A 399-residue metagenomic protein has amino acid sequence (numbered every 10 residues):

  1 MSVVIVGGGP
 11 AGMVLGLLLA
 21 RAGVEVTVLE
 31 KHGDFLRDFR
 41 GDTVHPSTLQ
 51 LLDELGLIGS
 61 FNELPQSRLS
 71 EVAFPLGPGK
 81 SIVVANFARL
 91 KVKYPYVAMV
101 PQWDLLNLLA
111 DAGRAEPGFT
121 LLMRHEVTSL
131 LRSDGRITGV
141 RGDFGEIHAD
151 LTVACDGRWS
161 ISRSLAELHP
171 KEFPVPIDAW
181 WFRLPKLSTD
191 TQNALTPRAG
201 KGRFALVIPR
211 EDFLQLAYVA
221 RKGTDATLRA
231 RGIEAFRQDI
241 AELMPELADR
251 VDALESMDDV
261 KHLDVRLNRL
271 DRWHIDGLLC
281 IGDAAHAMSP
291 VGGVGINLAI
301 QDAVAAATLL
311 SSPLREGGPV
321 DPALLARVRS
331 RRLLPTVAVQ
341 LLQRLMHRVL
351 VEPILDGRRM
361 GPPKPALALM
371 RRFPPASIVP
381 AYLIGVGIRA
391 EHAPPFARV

Functional and structural regions predicted by a protein language model:
M1-A11: Beta1/beta-strand and adjacent pyrophosphate-binding region of the FAD-binding site in flavoprotein oxidoreductases
V6, A20-R40: Glycine-rich FAD pyrophosphate-binding loop
H45-A112: Active-site-adjacent segment of FAD-dependent monooxygenases/related oxidoreductases
R114-V127: A conserved beta-strand/loop element that lines the FAD pocket in flavoprotein oxidoreductases
H125-T128, G135-V265, R269-L270, H274: Conserved FAD-binding catalytic core of PHBH/FMO-like flavoproteins
D264-C280, V337-A338, L355: FAD-binding beta-loop-beta segment adjacent to the flavin cofactor pocket
L267-R269, A285-N297, L334: Glycine-rich phosphate/pyrophosphate-binding beta-alpha loops
T308-V399: C-terminal helical "tail/cap" subdomain of flavin- and related membrane-associated enzymes
